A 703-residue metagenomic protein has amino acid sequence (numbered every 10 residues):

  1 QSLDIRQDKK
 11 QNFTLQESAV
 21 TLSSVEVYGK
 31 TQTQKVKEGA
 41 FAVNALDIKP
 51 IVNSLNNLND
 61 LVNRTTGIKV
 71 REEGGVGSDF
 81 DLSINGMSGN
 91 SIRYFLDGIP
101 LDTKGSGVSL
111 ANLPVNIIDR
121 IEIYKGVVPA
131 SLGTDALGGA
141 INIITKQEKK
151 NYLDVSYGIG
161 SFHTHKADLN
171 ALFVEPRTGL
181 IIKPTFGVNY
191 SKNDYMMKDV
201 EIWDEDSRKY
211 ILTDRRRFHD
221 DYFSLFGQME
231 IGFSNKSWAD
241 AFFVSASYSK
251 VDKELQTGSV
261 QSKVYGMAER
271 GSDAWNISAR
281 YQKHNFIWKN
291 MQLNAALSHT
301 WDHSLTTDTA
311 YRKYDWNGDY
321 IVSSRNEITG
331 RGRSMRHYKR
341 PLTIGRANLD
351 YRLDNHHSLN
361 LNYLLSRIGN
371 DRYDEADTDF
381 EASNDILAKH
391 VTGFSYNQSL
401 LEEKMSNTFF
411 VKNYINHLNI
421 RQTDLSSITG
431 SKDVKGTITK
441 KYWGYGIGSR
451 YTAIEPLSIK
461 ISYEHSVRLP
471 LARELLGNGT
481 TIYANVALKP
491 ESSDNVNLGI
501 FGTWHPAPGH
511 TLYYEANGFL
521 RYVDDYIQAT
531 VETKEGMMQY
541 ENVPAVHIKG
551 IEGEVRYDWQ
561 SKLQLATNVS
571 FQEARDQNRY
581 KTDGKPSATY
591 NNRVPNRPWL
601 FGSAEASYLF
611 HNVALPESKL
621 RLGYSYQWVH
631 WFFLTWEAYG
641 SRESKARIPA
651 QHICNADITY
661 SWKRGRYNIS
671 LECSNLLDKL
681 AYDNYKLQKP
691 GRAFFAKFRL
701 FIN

Functional and structural regions predicted by a protein language model:
R6-V52: Short, acidic, small-residue-rich periplasmic hinge/interaction motif at the N-terminus of Gram-negative outer-membrane
N59-P100: Extracytoplasmic beta-strand/coil segments of soluble accessory domains associated with Gram-negative outer-membrane
I99-G126: Short acidic/polar hinge/loop motifs at secondary-structure boundaries that mediate gating or recognition
E122, P129, K146-V174, F186 (+1 more regions): Short strand-turn segments of transmembrane beta-barrel domains in outer membranes, especially the first one or two
G158, R177-Q261: Periplasmic-side early beta-strands and strand-to-turn transitions of outer-membrane beta-barrels
M229-V251, R270-G430, V434-K435, T439-G446 (+5 more regions): Face-selective signature of the C-terminal outer-membrane beta-barrel domain
T452, K460-E464, E491-K549, S570 (+1 more regions): Membrane-embedded beta-barrel scaffold of Gram-negative outer-membrane proteins
Y513-Y522, E541-L634: Gram-negative outer-membrane beta-barrel transporters
